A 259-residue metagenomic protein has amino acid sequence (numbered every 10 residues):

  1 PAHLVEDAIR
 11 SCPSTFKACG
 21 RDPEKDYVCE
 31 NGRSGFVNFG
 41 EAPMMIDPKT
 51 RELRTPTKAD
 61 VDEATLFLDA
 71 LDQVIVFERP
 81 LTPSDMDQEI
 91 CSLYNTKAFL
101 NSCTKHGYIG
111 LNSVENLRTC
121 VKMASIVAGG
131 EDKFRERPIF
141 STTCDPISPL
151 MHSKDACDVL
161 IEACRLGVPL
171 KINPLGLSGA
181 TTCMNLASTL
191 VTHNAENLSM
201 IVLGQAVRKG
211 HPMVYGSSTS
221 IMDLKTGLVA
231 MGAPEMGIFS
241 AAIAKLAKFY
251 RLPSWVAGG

Functional and structural regions predicted by a protein language model:
P1-P48: Glycine-rich, N-terminal phosphate-binding loop and its surrounding beta-alpha-beta segment
T50-R54: Inter-helical loop and helix-membrane interface segments of multi-pass membrane transporters/permeases
P56-G259: Helix-rich catalytic cores of soluble enzyme domains
